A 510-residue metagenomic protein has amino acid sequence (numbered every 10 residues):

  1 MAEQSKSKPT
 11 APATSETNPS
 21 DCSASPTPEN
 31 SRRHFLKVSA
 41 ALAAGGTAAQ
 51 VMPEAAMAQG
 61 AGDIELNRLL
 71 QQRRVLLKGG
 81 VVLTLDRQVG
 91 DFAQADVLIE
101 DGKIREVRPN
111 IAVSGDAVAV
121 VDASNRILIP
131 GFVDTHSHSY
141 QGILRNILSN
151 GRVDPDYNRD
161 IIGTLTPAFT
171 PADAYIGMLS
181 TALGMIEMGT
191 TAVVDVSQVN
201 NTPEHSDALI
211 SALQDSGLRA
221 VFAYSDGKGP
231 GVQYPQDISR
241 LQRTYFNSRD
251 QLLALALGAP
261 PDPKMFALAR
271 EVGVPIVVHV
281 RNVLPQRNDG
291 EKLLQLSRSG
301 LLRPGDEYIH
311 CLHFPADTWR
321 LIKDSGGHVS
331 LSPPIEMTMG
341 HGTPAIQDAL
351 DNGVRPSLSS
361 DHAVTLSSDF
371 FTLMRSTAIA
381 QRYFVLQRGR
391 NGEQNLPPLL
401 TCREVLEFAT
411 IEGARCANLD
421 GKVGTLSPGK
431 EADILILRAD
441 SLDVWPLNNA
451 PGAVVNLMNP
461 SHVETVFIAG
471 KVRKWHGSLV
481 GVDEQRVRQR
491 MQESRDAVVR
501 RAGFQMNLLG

Functional and structural regions predicted by a protein language model:
A2-A95, E100, R105, E404-G510: Active-site microenvironment of metallo-dependent hydrolases
E65-N67, V199, E204-W319: Metal-coordinating catalytic core of metallo-dependent amide/deamination hydrolases
Q71-K78, V113-D156, L179, L183-E187: Replace "His-x-His-based motif
I143-A174, G217, L284-G305, S325-H328 (+1 more regions): Active-site gating loops and adjacent loop-to-helix segments of metal-dependent hydrolytic enzymes
R145-L218, S239-S248, Q492-A497, G503: Alpha-helical scaffold segments that flank or form the walls of functional sites
N146, Y234, M265, L284-L294 (+4 more regions): Histidine/acidic-residue-rich catalytic or RNA/ligand-binding cores of hydrolases and nuclease-related proteins
R270-P275, L301-P304, K323-S330, D351-P356: Glycine-enriched alpha-helix->loop->beta-strand junction motifs that scaffold or abut catalytic
G300-L301, G305, I346-S441, L457-M458: His/Asp/Glu-enriched, well-ordered alpha-helical/loop segment that forms or immediately abuts the divalent-metal
